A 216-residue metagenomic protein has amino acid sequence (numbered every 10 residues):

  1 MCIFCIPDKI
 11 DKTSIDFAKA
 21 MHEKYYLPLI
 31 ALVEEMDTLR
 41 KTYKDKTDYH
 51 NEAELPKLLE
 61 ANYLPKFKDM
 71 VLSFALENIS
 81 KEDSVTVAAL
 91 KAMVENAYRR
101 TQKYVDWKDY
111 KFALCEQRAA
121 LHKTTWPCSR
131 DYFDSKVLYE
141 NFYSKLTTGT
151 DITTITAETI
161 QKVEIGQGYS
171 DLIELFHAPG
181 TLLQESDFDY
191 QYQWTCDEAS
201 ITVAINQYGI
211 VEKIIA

Functional and structural regions predicted by a protein language model:
C2, I6-K46: Immediate post-signal-peptide N-terminus of mature secreted/exported proteins
I3-I6, E116, S129, D197: Secreted/luminal cysteine- and crosslink-motif detector
I6-K9, A119, Y132, S200: Extracellular/secretory pathway and lumenal proteins
T13, N96, I152-I155: Alpha-helix N-cap/N′ positions at the starts of helices
E34-K123, P127-C128, D134: Long, low-complexity or tandemly repetitive, helically biased scaffold regions used for multimeric assembly/adhesion
F142-A216: A cross-family detector of function-defining hotspots
